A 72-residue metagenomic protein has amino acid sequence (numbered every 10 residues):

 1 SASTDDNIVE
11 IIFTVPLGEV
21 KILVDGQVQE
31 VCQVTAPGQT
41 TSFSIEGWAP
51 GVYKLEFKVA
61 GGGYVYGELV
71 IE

Functional and structural regions predicted by a protein language model:
S1-E10, Q27-V28: Surface-exposed, proline-anchored Ser/Thr-rich loop/turn motifs
T4, F13-V15, A36-G38: A generic beta-sheet turn/junction motif
D6-E10, T40-S42, V52, Y64-Y66: Intrinsic-disorder/low-complexity, polar/charged segments enriched in Ser/Thr/Lys/Arg/Asp/Glu/Gln
F13-E19, W48: Short proline/glycine-enriched turn/loop motifs at strand-loop junctions of beta-rich domains
V24-E30, Y53: Short, glycine-anchored, charge-dense loop/turn motifs used at functional sites
C32-V34, L69: Short hydrophobic alpha-helix segments
T35-A60: Short, surface-exposed loop/turn motifs with a glycine/proline- and acidic-biased composition
E56-E72: C-terminal tail/sorting-segment detector
